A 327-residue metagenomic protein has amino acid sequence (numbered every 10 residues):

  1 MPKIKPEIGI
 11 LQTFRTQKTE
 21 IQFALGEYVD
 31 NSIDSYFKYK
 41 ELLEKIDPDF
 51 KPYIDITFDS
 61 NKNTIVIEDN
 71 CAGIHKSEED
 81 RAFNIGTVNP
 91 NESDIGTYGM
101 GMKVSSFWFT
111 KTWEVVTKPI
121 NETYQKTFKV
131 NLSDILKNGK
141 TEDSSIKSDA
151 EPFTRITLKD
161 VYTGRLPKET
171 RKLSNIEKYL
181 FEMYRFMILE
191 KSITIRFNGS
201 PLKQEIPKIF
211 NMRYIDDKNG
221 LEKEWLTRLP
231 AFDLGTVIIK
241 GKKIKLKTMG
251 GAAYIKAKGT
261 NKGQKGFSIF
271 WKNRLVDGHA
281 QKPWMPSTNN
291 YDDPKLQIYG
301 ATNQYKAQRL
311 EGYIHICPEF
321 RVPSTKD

Functional and structural regions predicted by a protein language model:
M1-K51, S77-D80, T325: Bergerat-fold GHKL ATPase/HATPase_c domain
P6-Q17, I95, R155-K168, I255 (+1 more regions): Short hinge/gating elements
Y28, L180, I314: Residue-level signature of catalytic and energy-coupling elements of molecular machines, predominantly ATP/GTP-dependent
I33-S93: Conserved beta-strand-loop-beta-strand hairpin that lines the nucleotide-binding pocket of ATP/GTP-utilizing enzymes
F37, H75-S77, R165-P167, E205-I206 (+2 more regions): Short helix/loop capping segments that flank catalytic or ligand/cofactor-binding pockets
N91-K203: GHKL-type ATPase core
A150-G266: Glycine/threonine-rich ATP-lid/beta-loop region of ATP-binding domains
L221-K223, T227-D327: Charged regulatory segments coupled to nucleotide-binding catalytic modules in large multidomain enzymes
